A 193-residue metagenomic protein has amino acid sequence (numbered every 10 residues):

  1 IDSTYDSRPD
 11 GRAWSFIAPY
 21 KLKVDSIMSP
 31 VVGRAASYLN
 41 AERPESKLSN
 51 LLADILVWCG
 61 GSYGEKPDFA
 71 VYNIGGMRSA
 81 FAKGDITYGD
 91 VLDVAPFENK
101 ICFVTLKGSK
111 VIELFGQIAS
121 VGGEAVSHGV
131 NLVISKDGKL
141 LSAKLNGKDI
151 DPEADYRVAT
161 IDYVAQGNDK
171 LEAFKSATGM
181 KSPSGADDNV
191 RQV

Functional and structural regions predicted by a protein language model:
D2-A82: Hard-cation-handling environments
L51-A53, V57-C59, E65-V193: Feature captures C-terminal
